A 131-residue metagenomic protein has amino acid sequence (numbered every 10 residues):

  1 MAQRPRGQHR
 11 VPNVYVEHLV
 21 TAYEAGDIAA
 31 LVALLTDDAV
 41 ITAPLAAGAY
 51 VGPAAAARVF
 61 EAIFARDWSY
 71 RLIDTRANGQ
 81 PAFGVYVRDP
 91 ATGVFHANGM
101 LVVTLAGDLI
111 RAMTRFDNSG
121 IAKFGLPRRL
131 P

Functional and structural regions predicted by a protein language model:
M1-P131: C-terminal and inter-domain tail/linker signature
